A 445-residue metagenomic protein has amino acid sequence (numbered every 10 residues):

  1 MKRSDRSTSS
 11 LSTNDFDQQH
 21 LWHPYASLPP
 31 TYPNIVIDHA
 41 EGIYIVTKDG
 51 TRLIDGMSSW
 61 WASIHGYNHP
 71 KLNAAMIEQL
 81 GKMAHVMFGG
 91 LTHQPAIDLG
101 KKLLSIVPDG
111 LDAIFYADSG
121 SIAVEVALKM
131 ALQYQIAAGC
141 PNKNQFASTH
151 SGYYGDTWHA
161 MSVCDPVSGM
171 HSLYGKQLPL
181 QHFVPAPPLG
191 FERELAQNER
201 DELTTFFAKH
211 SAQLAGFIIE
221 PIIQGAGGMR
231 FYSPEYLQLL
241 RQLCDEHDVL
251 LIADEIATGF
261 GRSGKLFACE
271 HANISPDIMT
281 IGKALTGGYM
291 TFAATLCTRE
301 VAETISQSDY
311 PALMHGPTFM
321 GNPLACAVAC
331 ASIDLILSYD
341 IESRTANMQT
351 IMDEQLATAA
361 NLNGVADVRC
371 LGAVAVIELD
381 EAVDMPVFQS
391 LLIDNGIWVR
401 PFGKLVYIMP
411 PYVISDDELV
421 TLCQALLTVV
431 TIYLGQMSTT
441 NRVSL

Functional and structural regions predicted by a protein language model:
K2-L445: Conserved N-terminal phosphate-binding loop of PLP-dependent enzymes in the Aspartate aminotransferase
